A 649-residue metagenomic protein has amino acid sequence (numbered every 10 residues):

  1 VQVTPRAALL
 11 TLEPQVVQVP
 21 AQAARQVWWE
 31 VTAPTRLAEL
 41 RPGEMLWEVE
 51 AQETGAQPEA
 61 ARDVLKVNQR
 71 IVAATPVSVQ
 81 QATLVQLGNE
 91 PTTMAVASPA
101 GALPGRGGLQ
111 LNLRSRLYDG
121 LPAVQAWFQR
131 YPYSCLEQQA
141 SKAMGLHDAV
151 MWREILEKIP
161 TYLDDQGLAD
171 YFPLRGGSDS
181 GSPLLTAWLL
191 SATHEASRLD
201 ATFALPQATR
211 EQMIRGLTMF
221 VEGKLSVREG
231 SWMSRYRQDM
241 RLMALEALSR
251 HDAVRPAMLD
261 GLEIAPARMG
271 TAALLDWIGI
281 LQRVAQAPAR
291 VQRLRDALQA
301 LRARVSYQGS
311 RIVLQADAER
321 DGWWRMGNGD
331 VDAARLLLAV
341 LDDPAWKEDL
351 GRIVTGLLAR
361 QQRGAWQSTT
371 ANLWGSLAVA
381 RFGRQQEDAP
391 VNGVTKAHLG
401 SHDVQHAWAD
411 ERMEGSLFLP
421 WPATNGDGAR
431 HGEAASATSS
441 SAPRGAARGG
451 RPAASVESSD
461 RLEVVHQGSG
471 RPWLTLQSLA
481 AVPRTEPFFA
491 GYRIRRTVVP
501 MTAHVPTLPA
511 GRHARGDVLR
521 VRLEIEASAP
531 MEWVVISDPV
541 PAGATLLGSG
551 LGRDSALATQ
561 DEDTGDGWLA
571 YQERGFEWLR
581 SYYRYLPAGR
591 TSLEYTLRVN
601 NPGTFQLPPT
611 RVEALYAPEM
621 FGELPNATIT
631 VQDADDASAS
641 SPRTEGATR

Functional and structural regions predicted by a protein language model:
T4-V19, A23-V31, T35-R36, R41-Q57 (+5 more regions): Long, domain-scale non-catalytic interaction/scaffolding regions in large secretory-pathway and trafficking proteins
V27-W28, P34-R235, R241-E246, D252 (+5 more regions): Extended, solvent-exposed functional surface patches
